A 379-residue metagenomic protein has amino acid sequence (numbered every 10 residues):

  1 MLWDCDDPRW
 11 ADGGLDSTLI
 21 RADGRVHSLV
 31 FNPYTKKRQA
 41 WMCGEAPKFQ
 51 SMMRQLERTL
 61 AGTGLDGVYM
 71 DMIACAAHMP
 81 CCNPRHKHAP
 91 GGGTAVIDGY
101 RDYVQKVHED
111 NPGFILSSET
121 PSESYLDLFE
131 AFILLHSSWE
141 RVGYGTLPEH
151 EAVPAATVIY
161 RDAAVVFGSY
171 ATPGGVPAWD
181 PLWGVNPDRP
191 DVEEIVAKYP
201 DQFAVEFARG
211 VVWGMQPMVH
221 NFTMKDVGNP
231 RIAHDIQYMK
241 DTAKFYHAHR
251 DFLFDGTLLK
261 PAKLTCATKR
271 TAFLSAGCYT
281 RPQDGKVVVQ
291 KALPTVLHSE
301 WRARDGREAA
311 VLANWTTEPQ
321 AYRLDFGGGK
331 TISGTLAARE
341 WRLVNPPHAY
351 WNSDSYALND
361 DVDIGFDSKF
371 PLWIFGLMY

Functional and structural regions predicted by a protein language model:
M1-D4, D71, S117-E119, N221: A cross-family glycoside hydrolase active-site/sugar-binding cleft signature
M1-T63, S138-V158: Active-site-adjacent "subsite" loops/lids of carbohydrate-active enzymes
D4-R9, A74, T120-S124: Active-site-proximal loop/turn and secondary-structure-junction residues that shape catalytic pockets, frequently
A11-G13, H78-N83, L126-A131, Y322-R323: A short acidic (Asp/Glu
P33-M53, R85-G99, P190-V196: The substrate-binding groove and active-site-proximal loops of carbohydrate-active enzymes, especially glycoside
F49-H86: Active-site groove signature of glycoside hydrolases
L56, G93-K330, A337-A338, L372-I374: Active-site-proximal substrate-binding groove within the catalytic cores of carbohydrate-active enzymes
I332-Y379: C-terminal beta-strand-rich structural cap/linker in extracellular carbohydrate-active enzymes
